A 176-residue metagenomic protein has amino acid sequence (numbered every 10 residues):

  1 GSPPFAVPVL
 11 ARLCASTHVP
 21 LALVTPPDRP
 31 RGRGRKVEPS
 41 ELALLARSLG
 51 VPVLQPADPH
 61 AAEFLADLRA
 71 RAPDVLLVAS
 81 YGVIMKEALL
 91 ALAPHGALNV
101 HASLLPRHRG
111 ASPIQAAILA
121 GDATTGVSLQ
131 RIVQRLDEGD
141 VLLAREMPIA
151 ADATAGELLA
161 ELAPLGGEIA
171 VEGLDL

Functional and structural regions predicted by a protein language model:
S2-F5, A57-H60, Y81-I84: Short beta->alpha connector loops
S2-R33: N-terminal Rossmann-like dinucleotide-binding module
V7, A11-A15, L65-R69, V171: Amphipathic, non-transmembrane alpha-helical secondary structure
S16, L49, L92-A93: Short, structured coil segments at secondary-structure junctions
A22, Q55, L142-L143: A structural microfeature
P26, P30-D74: N-terminal glycine-/serine-/threonine-rich beta1-alpha1-beta2 phosphate-ribose binding loop of Rossmann-like
P26, V75-L176: Donor/substrate-binding cores of folate-linked one-carbon enzymes
